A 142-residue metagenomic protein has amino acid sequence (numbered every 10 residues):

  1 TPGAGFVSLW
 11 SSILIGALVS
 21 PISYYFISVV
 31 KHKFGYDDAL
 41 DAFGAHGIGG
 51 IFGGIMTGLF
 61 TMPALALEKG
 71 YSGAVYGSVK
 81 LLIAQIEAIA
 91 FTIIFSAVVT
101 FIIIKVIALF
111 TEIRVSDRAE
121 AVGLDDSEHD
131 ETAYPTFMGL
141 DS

Functional and structural regions predicted by a protein language model:
T1-S142: Glycine- and aromatic-enriched membrane alpha-helices
